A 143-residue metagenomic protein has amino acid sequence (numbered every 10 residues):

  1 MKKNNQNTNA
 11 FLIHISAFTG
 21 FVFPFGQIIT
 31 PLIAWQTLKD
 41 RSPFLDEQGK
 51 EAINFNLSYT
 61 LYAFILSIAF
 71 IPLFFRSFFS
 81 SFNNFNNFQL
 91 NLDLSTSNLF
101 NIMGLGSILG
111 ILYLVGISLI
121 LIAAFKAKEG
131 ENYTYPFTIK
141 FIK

Functional and structural regions predicted by a protein language model:
M1-L57, I122-K143: Membrane-interface extramembranous regions at the lipid-water interface
M1-Q6, L99-F100, V115: Membrane-proximal intrinsically disordered regions of secretory-pathway and membrane-system proteins
Q6, I13-S16, Y59, L66 (+1 more regions): Hydrophobic alpha-helical transmembrane segments of polytopic
G26, F55-S67, I71: Hydrophobic alpha-helical transmembrane segments in multi-pass membrane proteins
P31-W35, S67, I117: Hydrophobic core of alpha-helical transmembrane segments in multi-pass integral membrane proteins
R41-L45, Y59, I71-F79: Alpha-helix boundary/capping detector
L66-G110: Membrane-helix interface segments in multi-pass membrane proteins
L109-E129: Transmembrane alpha-helical segments in integral membrane proteins
